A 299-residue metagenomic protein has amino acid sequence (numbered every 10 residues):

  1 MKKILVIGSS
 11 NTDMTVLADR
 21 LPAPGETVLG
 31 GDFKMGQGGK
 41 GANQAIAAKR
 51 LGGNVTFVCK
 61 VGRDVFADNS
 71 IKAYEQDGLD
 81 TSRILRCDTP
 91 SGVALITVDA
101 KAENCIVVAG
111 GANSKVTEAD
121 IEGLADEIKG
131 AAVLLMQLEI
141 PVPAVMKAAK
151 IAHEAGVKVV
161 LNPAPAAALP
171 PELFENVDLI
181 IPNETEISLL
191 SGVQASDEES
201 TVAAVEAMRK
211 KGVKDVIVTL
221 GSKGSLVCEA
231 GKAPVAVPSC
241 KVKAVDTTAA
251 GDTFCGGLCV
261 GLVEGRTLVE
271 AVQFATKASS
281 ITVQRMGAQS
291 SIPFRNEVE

Functional and structural regions predicted by a protein language model:
M1-I4, A168-E172, E198-E299: Conserved phosphate-binding/catalytic region of the ribokinase-like
M1-K60, V65-N69, E75-Q76, K243-V245: Glycine-rich phosphate/adenosyl-contacting loop at the front of the ribokinase-like
M1-S10, I71-R86, I96-I181, T185-A236: Ribokinase/PfkB-type carbohydrate-kinase core domain
L21-G30, I181-E184, V235-S239: Short glycine/proline- and charge-enriched loop/turn segments that cap or connect secondary-structure elements
G38-N43, M146, G265, V269 (+1 more regions): Glycine-rich phosphate-binding loop at the start of an alpha helix
A48, N183, G251: Short, conserved phosphate/pyrophosphate- and ester-handling motifs at nucleotide-, phospho-/glycolipid
T89-G92: Short acidic/glycine-enriched loop/turn segments that link adjacent beta-strands
